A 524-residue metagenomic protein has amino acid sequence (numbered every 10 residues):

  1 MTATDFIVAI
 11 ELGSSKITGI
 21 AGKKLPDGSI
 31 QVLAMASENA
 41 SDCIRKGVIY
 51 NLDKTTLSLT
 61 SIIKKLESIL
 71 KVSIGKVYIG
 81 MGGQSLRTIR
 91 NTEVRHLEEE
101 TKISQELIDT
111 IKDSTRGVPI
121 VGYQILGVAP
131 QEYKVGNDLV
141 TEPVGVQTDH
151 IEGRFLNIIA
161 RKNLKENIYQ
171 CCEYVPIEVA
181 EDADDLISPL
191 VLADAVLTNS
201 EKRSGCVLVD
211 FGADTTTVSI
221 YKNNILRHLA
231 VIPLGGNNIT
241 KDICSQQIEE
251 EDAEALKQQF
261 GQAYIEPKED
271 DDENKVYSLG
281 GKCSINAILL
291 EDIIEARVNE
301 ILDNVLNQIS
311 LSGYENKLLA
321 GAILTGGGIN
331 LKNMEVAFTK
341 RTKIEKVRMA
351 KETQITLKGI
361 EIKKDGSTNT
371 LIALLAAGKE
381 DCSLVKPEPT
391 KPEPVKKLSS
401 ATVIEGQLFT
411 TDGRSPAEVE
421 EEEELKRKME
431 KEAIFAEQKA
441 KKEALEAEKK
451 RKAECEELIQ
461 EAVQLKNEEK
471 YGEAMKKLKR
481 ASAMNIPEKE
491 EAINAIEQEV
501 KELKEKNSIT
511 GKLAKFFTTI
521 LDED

Functional and structural regions predicted by a protein language model:
M1-K16, I20-K76, M81-C206, A263 (+2 more regions): Nucleotide/phosphate-binding catalytic cleft detector across ATP-hydrolyzing and phosphate-transferring enzymes
A9-I10, G19, I79, C172 (+5 more regions): Residue-level signature of catalytic and energy-coupling elements of molecular machines, predominantly ATP/GTP-dependent
I10-K16, M81-G82, E201, L208-T215 (+3 more regions): A short acidic Gly-Thr/Ser loop motif
I63-G75, L302, L306-A320: Phosphate/pyrophosphate-binding loops at sites that engage ATP/ADP/AMP, CoA/4′-phosphopantetheine, polyphosphate
S68-I69, G83, N157, K162-E173 (+8 more regions): Phosphate-binding glycine-rich/basic clefts of nucleotide- and phosphate-handling proteins, predominantly
L318-R341: Glycine-rich phosphate-binding loops at beta-strand->alpha-helix junctions
A350-V403: Glycine-rich phosphate-binding/hydrolytic loop that grips phosphoryl groups
I486-I496: Boundary/linker segments of alpha-helical solenoid repeat arrays
